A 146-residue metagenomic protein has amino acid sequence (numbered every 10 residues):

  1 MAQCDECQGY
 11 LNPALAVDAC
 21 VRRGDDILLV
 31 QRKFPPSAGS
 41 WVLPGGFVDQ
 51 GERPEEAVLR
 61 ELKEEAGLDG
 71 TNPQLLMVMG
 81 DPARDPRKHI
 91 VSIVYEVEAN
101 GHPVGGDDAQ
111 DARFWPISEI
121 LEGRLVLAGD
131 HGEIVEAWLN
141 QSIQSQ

Functional and structural regions predicted by a protein language model:
M1-D18: Acidic, metal-coordinating catalytic segment for phosphate/diphosphate chemistry, firing primarily on the Nudix
L11-P13, T71, R87-V91: Residue-level preference for beta-strand/loop junctions
L15-V17, D25, V91-I93, Q110: Change "...and in nucleic-acid phosphodiester-cleaving endonucleases..." to "...and in nucleic-acid processing enzymes
V21, V94-E98, P116: Short, well-ordered beta-strand micro-motif
D26-E64: Conserved Nudix-box catalytic region and its N-terminal flanking loop in Nudix hydrolases and closely related
P36-S40, V104-Q146: Nudix hydrolase/Nudix homology domain
L68-M77: A short coil-to-beta-strand element that immediately follows conserved catalytic motifs
M79-P103, S142: Active-site-adjacent beta-strand/loop module that shapes the phosphate/pyrophosphate-binding cleft
